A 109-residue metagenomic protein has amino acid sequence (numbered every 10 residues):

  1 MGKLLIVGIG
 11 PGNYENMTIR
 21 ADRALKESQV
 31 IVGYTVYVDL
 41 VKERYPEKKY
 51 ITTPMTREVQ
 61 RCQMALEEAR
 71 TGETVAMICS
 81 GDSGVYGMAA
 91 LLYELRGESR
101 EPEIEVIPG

Functional and structural regions predicted by a protein language model:
M1-I107: Class I S-adenosyl-L-methionine
